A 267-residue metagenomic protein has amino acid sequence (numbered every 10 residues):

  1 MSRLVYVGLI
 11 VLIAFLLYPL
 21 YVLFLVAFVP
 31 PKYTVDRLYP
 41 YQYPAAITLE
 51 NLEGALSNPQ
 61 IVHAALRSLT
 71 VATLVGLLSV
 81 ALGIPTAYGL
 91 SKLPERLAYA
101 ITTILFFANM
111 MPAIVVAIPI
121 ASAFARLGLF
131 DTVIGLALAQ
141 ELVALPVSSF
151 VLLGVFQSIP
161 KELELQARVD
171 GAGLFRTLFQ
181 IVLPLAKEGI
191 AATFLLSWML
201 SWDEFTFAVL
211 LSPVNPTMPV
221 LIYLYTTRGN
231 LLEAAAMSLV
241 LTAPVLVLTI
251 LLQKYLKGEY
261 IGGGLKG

Functional and structural regions predicted by a protein language model:
M1, F24, V71-L105, L178: Transmembrane-helix boundary motif in ABC transporter permease subunits
M1-F28, G89, Y99-L105, T242-L251 (+1 more regions): N-terminal signal-anchor/first transmembrane alpha helix
R3-V5, L153-K161, L165, L174 (+2 more regions): C-terminal transmembrane helix and the adjacent membrane-cytosol boundary/short C-terminal tail of inner/organellar
L12-L16, V75, S79-L82, L105-A117 (+4 more regions): Faces of alpha-helical transmembrane segments in polytopic inner-membrane proteins
Y18-P59, S212-P213, E259-G267: Short membrane-interfacial helix/loop motifs at transmembrane-helix boundaries
Y41-Q42, L49, A98-Y99, T103 (+2 more regions): Membrane-interfacial helix termini and adjacent extracytoplasmic/periplasmic loops of multi-pass transporters
A55, P59, W202-I250, K257-G258: Interhelical loop and adjacent transmembrane-helix boundary motif in polytopic membrane transport permeases
L66, T70, R96-Y99, L165-A192: Amphipathic cytosolic juxtamembrane alpha-helices at the membrane-cytosol interface of multi-pass membrane transporters
